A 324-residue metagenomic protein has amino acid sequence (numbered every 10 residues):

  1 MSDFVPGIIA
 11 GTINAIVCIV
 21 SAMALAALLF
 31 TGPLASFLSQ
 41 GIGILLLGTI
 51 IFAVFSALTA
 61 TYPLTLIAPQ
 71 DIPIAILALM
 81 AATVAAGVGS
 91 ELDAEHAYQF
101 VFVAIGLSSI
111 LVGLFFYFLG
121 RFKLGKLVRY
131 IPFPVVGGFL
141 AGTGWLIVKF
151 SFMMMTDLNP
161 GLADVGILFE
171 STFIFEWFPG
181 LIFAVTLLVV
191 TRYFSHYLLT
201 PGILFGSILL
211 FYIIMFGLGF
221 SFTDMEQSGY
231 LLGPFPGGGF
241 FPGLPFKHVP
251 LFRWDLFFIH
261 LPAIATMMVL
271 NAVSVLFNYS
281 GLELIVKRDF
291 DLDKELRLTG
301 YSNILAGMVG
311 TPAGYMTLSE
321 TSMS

Functional and structural regions predicted by a protein language model:
M1-S324: Transmembrane helical cores of multi-pass ion-transport proteins
